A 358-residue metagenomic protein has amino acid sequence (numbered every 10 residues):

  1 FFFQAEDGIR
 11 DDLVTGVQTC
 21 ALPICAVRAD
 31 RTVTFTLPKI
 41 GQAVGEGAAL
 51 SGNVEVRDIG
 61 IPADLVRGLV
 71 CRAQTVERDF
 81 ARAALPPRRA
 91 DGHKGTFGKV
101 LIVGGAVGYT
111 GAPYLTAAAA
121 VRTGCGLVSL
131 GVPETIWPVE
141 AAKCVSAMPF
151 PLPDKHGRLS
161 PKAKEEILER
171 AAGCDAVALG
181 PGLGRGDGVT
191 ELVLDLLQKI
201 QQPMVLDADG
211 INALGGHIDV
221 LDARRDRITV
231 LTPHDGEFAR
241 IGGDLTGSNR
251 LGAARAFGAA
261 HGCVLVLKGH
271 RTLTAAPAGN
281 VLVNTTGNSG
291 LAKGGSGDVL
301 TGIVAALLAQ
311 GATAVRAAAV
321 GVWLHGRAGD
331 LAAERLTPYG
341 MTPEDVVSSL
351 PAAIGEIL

Functional and structural regions predicted by a protein language model:
F1-C20: Single conserved hydrophobic/aromatic residue that forms the stacking wall/gate of nucleotide- or nucleobase-binding
P23: Conserved PLP-enzyme active-site core in the AAT-like
A26-R31, L37-A208, N212-V230, D235-L358: Small-residue (G/A/S/T)-rich helix-start motifs and N-terminal tracts that mark the onset
